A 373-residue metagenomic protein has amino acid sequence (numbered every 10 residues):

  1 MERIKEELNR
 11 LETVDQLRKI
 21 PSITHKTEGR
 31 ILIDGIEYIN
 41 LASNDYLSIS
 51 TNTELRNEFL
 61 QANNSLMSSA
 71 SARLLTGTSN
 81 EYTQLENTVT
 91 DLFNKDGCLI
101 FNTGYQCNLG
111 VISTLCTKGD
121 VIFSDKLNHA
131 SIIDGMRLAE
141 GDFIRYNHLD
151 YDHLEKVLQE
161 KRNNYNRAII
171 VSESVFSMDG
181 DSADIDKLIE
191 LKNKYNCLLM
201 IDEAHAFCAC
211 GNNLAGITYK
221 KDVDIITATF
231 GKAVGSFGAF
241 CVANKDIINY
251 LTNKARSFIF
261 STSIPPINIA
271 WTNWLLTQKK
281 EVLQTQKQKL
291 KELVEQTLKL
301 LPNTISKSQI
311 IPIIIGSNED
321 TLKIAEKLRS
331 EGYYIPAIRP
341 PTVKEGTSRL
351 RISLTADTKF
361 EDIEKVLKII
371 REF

Functional and structural regions predicted by a protein language model:
E2-E6, R10-L66, C197: N-terminal "arm"/small-domain region of PLP-dependent enzymes with the aminotransferase-like
T53, N57-Q61, S65, D91 (+2 more regions): PLP-dependent enzyme catalytic core of the Aspartate aminotransferase-like
N57-G104: Conserved N-terminal alpha-helix of the aminotransferase class I/II PLP-enzyme fold
V111-A130: Conserved PLP-anchoring active-site segment centered on the Schiff-base-forming lysine
I144, H148-M200: Active-site phosphate-binding strand-loop segment of PLP-dependent enzymes
Y219-Y250: Active-site PLP attachment segment
S263-V282, K289: Structural motif of enzymes handling amino- and sulfur-group chemistry
Q286-G332, T342, A356: Conserved PLP-binding catalytic core of the aspartate aminotransferase-like
